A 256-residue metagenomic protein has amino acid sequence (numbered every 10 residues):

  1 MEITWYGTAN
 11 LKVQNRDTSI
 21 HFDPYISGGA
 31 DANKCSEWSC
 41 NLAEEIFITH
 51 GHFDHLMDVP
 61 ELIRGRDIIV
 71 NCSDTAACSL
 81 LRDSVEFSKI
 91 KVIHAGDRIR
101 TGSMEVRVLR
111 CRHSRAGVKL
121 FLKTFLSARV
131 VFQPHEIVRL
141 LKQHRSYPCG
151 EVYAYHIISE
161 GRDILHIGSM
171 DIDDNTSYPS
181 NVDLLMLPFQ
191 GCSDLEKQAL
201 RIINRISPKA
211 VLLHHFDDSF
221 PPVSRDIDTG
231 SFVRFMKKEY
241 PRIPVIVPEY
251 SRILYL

Functional and structural regions predicted by a protein language model:
M1, Q14-I20, R98-R107, I158-I164 (+1 more regions): Beta-strand-turn-beta hairpins that frame and shape the catalytic cleft of phosphate-ester-processing enzymes
K12-H52, M57-R64, A116-G117, L122-Q143 (+1 more regions): Pre-active-site segment of Zn-dependent metallo-hydrolases
H21-Y25, A43-G51, N71-D74, L165-S169 (+3 more regions): Active-site neighborhood of phospho(di)ester-bond hydrolases with catalytic His/Asp-centered motifs
G29, H52-M57, A77-S79, D97-I99 (+4 more regions): Active-site environment of divalent metal-dependent phosphoester hydrolases
A30-H94, S180-M186, S207: Active-site metal-binding motif and surrounding structural segment of the metallo-beta-lactamase
I69, C78-R98, P179, L200 (+1 more regions): Binuclear metal-ion centers of metallo-dependent hydrolases, dominated by the metallo-beta-lactamase
S103-H144, E151, P244-E249, I253-Y255: Flexible, acidic/histidine-containing loops and adjacent segments that form or flank the divalent-metal
L140-N204: Active-site-proximal loop/helix segments of hydrolase catalytic cores
